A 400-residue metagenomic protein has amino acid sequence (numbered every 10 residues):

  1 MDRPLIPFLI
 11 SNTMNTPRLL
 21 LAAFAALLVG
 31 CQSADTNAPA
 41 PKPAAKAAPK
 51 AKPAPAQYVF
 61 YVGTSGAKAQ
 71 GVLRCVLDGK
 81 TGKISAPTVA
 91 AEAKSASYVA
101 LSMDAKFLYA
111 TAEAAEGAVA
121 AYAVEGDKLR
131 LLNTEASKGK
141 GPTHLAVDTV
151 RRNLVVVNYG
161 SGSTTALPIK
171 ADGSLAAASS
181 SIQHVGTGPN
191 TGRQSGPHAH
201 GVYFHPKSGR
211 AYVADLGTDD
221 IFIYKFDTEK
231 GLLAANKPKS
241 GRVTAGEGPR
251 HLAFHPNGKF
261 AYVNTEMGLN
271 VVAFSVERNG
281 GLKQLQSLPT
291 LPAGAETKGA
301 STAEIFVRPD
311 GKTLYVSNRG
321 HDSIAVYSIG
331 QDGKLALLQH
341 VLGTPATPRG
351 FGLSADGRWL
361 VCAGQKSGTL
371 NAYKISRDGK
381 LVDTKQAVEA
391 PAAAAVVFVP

Functional and structural regions predicted by a protein language model:
V29-G30: C-terminal motif of bacterial Sec signal peptides marking the signal peptidase cleavage site
Q57-Y58, D104-K106, V150-R152, K207-G209 (+3 more regions): Short coil/turn segments that connect the beta-strands within blades of beta-propeller domains
V62-G66, A110-A114, V156-Y159, H205 (+5 more regions): Conserved beta-strand positions in repeat-built beta-propeller and related beta-rich domains
V76-G82, Y122-D127, L167-A176, K225-L233 (+3 more regions): Short loop/turn segments immediately following beta-strands, especially the blade-tip and inter-blade linker loops
S85-A91, R130-E135, G186-G192, N236-R242 (+3 more regions): A short beta-strand motif characteristic of beta-propeller blades
L129-G201: Asp-box/WD-like beta-propeller blade repeats and closely related beta-sheet repeat scaffolds
A300-K334, L338-C362: Loop/turn-rich, solvent-exposed surfaces of beta-rich toroidal or solenoidal domains
